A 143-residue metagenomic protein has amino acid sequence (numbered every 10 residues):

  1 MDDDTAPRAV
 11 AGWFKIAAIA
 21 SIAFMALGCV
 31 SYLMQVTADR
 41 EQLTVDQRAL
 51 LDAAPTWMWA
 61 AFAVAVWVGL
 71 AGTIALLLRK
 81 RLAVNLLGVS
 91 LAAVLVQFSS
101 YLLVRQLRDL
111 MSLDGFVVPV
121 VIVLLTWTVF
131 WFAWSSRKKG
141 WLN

Functional and structural regions predicted by a protein language model:
M1-N143: Topology signature of small-to-medium multi-pass alpha-helical membrane proteins
